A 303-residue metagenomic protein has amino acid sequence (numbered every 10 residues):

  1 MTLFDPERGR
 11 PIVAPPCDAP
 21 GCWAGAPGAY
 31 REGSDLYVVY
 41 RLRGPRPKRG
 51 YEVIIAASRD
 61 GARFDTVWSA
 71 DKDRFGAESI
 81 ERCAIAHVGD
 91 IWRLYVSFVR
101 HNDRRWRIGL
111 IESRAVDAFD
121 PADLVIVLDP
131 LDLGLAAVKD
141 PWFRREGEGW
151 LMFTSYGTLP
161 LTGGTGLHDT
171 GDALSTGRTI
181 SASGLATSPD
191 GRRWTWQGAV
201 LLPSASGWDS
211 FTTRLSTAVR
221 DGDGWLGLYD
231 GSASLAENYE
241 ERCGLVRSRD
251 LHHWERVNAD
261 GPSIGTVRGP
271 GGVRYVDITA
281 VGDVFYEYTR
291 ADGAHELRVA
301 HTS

Functional and structural regions predicted by a protein language model:
M1-S303: Carbohydrate-active catalytic/glycan-binding domains of CAZyme proteins, especially the secreted or lumenal ectodomains
